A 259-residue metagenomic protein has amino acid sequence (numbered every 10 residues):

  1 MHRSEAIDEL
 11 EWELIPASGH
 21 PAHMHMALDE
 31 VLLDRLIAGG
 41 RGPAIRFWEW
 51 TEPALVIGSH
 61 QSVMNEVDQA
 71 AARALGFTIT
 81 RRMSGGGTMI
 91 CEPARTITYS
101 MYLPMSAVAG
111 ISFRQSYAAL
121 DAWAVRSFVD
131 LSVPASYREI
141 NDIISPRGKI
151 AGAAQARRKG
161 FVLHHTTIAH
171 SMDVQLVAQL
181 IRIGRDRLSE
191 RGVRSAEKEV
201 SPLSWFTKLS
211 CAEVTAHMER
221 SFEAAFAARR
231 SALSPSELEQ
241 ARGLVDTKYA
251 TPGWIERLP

Functional and structural regions predicted by a protein language model:
M1-A70, A74, T78, R82 (+1 more regions): Active-site loop/lid in soluble adenylation, ligation, and acyl-transfer enzymes
Q69, M89, A94-F222, T247 (+1 more regions): Catalytic beta-strand/loop module used to bind and position nucleotide/cofactor moieties in cofactor-attachment
G76-T96: Glycine/serine-rich anion-binding loops at beta->alpha junctions that coordinate negatively charged ligand groups
